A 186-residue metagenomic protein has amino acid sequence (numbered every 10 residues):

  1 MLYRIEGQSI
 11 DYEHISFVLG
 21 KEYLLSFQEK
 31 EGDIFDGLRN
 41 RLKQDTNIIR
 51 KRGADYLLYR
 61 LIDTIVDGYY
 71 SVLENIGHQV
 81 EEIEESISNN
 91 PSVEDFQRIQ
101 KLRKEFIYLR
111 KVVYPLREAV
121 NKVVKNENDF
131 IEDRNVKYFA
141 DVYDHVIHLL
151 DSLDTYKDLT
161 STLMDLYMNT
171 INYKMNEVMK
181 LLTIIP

Functional and structural regions predicted by a protein language model:
M1-R134, Y138-T155, I184: Peripheral, non-transmembrane regulatory/ligand-interaction domains of membrane transport proteins
L57, T170-Y173: Short, conserved clusters of charged catalytic residues that mark active-site and nucleotide-handling motifs
T160: Basic, nucleic-acid-binding surfaces and adjacent catalytic neighborhoods in DNA/RNA-processing proteins
L163-T170: Juxtamembrane amphipathic/coiled-coil helical coupling segments that flank and transmit signals to/from transmembrane
K174-P186: Bilayer-spanning, highly hydrophobic alpha-helical transmembrane segments
